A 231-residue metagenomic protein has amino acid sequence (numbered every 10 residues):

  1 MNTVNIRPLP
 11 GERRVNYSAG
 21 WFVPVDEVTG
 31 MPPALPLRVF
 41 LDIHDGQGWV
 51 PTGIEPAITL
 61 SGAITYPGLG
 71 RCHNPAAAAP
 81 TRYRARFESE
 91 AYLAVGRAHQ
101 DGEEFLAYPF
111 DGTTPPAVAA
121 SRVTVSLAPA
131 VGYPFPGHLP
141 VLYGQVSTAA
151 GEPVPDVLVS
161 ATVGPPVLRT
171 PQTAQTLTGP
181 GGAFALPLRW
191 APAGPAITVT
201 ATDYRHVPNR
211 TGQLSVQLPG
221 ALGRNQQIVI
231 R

Functional and structural regions predicted by a protein language model:
M1-P33, D111-V141, Q145-E152, A221-R231: Beta-strand-rich domain onsets/edges
R13-V15, A76-P80, F135-G137, L177-G179 (+2 more regions): Surface-exposed coil/turn segments at beta-strand junctions on protein surfaces, enriched
A19, P36-R38, R82, V141 (+2 more regions): Exposed beta-strand and adjacent loop surfaces of beta-rich binding modules that mediate intermolecular recognition
T29-Q47, A149-V167: Short, ordered, surface-exposed loop/turn motifs in non-cytosolic proteins
I43-R71, V167-L186: Short, acidic Ser/Thr/Gly-rich low-complexity loop/linker segments typical of extracellular and cell-surface proteins
P75-G96, A193-H206: A short, solvent-exposed beta-strand micro-motif common in secreted/extracellular proteins
A91-V123, D203-Q227: Structured interaction patches on ligand/partner-binding surfaces of diverse proteins
P155-R231: Structured core of small recognition/catalytic domains
